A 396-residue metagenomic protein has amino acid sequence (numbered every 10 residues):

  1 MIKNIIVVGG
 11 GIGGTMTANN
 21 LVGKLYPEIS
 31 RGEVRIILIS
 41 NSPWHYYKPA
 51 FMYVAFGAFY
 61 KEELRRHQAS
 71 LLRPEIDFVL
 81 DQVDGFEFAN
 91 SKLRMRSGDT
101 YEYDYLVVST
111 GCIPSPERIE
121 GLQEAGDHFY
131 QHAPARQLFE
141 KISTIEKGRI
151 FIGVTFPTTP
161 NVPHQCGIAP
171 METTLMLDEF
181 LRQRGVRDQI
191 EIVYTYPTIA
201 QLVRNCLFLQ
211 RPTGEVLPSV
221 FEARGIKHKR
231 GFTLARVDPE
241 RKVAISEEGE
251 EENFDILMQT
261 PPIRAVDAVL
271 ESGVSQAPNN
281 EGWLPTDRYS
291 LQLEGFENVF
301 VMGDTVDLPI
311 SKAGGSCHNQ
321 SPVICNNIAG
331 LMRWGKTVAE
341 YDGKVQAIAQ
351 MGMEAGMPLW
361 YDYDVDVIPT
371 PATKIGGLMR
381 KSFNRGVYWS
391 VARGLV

Functional and structural regions predicted by a protein language model:
M1-D77, N161-C206: Beta1-alpha1 glycine-rich phosphate/pyrophosphate-binding loop at the start of Rossmann-like nucleotide-binding domains
M1-I6, I76-Q183, M258: FAD-binding core/adjacent interface of flavoenzyme oxidoreductases
A18-N20, F88-K92, H132, V237-A244 (+1 more regions): Short gly/ser/thr-rich secondary-structure transition/capping motifs
E33-R35, I76-F86, D178-E281: A Rossmann-like FAD-binding core segment of flavoenzymes
Q123-E146, R241, E252-I256, T260-N319: FAD-site-proximal beta/loop scaffold in flavoenzymes
I145-A223, K227-K229, A313-K344: Rossmann-like dinucleotide-binding core of oxidoreductases
C325-V396: C-terminal, flexible cofactor-proximal segment of oxidoreductases
